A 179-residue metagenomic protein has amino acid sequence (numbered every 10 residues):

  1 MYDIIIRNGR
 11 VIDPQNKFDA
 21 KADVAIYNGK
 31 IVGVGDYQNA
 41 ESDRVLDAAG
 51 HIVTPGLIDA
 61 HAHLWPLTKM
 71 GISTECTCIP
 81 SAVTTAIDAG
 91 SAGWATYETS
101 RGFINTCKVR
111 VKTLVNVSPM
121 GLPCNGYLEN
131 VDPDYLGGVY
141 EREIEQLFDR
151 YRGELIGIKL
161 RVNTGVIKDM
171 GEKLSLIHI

Functional and structural regions predicted by a protein language model:
M1-T54: Histidine-rich, glycine-flanked metal-binding segment
Y37-A40, D47-T106: Metal-associated gating/positioning segment near the N- to mid-region
I72-S73, E172-S175: Charged helix-capping and loop-helix junction motifs
S81-I87, S91-A92, T106-Y135, K159-V166: Metal-cofactor-binding active-site regions of metalloenzymes
E98-S100, P123-E129, M170-E172: Short acidic, glycine/serine/threonine-rich loops at helix termini
E129-K173: Active-site gating/metal-coordination segments in enzymes
I177-I179: Conserved small/polar residues in nucleotide/adenosyl-binding loops
